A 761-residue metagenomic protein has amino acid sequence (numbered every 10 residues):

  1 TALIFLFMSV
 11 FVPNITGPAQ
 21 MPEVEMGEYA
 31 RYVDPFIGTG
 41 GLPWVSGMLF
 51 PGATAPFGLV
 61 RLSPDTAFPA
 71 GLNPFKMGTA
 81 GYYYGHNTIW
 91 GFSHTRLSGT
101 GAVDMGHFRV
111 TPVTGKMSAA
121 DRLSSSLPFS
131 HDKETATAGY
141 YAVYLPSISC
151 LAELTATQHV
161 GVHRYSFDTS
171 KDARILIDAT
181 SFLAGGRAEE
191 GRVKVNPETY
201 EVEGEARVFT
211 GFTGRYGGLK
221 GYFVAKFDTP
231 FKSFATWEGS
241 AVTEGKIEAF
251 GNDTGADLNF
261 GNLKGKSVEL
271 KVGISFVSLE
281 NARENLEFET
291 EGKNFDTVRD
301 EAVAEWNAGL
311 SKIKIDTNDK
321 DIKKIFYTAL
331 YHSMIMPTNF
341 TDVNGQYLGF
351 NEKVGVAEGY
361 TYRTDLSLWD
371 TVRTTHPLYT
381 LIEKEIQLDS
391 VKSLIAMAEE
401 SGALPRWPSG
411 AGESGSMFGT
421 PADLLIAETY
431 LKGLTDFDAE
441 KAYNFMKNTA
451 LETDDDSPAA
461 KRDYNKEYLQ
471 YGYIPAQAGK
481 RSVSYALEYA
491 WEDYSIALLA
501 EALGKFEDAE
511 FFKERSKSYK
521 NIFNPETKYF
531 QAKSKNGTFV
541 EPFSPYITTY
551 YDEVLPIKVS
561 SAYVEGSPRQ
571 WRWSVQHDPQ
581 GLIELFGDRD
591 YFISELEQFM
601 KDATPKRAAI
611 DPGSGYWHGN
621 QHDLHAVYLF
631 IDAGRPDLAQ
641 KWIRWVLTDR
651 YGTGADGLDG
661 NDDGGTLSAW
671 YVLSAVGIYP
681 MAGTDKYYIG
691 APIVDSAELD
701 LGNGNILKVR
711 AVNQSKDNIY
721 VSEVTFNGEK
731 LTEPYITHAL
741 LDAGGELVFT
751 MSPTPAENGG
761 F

Functional and structural regions predicted by a protein language model:
A2-P13: Bacterial N-terminal signal peptides
N14-Q20: Signal peptide processing junction and immediate N-terminal pro/mature segment of secreted/exported proteins
M21-L424, Y430-L487, S495, A500-N521 (+8 more regions): Accessory carbohydrate-recognition regions in carbohydrate-active enzymes
T157, Q714-K716: Short polar/acidic secondary-structure junctions
E492: ATP-dependent phospho-/nucleotidyl transfer catalytic cores
P692-V694, K716-V721: Short coil-to-beta strand junction motifs in C2/discoidin
L707-N713: Beta-strand-rich recognition domains
